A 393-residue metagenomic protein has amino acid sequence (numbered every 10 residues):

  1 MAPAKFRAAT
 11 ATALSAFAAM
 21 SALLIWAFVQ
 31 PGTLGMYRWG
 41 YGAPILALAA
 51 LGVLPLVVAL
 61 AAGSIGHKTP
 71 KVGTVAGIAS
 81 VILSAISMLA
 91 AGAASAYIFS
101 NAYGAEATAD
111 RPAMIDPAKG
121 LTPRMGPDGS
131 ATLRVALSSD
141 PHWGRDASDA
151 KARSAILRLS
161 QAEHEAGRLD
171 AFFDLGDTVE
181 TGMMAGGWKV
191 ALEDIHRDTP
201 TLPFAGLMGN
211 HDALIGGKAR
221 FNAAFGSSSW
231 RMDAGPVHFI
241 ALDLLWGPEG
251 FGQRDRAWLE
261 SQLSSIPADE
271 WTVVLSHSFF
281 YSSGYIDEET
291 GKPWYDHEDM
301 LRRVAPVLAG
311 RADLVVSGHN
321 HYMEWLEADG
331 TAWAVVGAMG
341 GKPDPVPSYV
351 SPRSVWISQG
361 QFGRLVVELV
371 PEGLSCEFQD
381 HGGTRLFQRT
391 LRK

Functional and structural regions predicted by a protein language model:
M1-P3: Short, Lys/Arg-rich, polar N-terminal cytosolic tail immediately upstream of the first transmembrane signal-anchor
F6-L48, G77-I78, A90-A185, S283: N-terminal active-site segment of His-dependent metallophosphoesterases
L48-S84: Cytosolic-side transmembrane helix boundary signature
I98-G129, M183-T272, I286-L314, N320-V370 (+1 more regions): Extended active-site neighborhood of metal-dependent phosphoesterases/phosphodiesterases
V135, F172, F239, T272-V273: Hydrophobic beta-strand anchors of alpha/beta hydrolase catalytic cores
D140, G176-D177, G209-N210, H277 (+1 more regions): Active-site glycine-centered loops adjacent to acidic/histidine catalytic or metal-binding residues that shape
W143-A150, P248-E249, S283, K342-P345 (+1 more regions): Short, solvent-exposed loop/turn elements at domain surfaces
P371-C376, D380-K393: Acidic, His/Gly-rich catalytic cores of divalent-metal-dependent hydrolytic chemistry
